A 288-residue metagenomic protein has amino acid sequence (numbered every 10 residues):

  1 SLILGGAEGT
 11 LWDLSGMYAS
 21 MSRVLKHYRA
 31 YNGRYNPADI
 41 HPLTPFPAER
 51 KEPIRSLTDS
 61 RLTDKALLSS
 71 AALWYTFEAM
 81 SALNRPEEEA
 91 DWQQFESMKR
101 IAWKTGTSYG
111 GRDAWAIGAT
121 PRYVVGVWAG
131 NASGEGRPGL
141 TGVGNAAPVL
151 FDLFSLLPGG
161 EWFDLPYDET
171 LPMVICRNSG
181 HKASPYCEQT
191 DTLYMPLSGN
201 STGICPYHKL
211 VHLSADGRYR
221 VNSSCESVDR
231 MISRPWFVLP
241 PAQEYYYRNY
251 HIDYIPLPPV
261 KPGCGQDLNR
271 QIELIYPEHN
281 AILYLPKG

Functional and structural regions predicted by a protein language model:
S1, E8-D59, A71-A72, S81-Q93 (+2 more regions): Bacterial peptidoglycan biogenesis and beta-lactam-recognition machinery
S1-L4, R112: Active-site-adjacent structural elements in folded domains
G6-G9, W115: Short, contiguous, pocket-lining structural segments that sit at or immediately flank catalytic/ligand-binding sites
E8-W12, A66-W74, L140-P148: Soluble non-cytosolic domains of exported or imported proteins
M17, T76, L150: Terminal peptide-recognition signature
P47-L62, R100-G288: Soluble, non-transmembrane domains of envelope/secretory-pathway proteins that act on or interact with carbohydrate
D91-I101: Surface-exposed, Gly/Pro/Thr- and Asp/Glu-enriched linker/hinge segments that connect structured elements
